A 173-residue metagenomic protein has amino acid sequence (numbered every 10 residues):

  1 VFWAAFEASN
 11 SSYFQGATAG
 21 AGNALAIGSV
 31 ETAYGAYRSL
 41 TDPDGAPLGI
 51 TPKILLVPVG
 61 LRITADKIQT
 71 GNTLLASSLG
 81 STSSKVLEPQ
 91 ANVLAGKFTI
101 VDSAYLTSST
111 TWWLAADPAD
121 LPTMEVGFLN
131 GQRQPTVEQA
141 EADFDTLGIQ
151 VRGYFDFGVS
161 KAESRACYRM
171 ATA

Functional and structural regions predicted by a protein language model:
V1, L40-G45: Secondary-structure boundary elements
V1-N10: Short, glycine/acidic-rich hinge or "gate" loops at secondary-structure transitions that mediate conformational
A4, A46-L48, A142, A166: Flexible, active-site-adjacent loop/turn segments at secondary-structure boundaries
S11-S39, K53-I54, G60-A173: Sequence/fold signature of self-assembling virion shell proteins
P43, L48-K53: Short gly/pro-enriched beta-turn/loop segments at secondary-structure junctions
